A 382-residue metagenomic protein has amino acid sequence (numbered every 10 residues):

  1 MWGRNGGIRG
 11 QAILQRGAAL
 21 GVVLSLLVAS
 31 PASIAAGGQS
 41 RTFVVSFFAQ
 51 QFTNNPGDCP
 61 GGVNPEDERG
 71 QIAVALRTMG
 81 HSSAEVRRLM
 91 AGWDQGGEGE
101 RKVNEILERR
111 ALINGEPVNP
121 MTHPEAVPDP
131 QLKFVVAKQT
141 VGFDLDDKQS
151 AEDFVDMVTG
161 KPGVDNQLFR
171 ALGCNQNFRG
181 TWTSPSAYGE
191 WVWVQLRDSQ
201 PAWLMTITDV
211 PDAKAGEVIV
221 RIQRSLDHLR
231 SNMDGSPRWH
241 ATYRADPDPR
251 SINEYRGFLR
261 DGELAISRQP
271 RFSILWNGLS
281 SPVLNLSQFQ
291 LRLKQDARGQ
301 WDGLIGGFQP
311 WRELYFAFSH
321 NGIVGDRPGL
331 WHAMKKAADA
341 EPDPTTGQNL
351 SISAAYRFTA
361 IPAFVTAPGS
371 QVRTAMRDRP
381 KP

Functional and structural regions predicted by a protein language model:
M1-L14: N-terminal secretory signal peptides that target proteins for export/translocation
G17-A29: Bacterial N-terminal signal peptides
A35-P382: Extracytosolic secretory-pathway proteins
